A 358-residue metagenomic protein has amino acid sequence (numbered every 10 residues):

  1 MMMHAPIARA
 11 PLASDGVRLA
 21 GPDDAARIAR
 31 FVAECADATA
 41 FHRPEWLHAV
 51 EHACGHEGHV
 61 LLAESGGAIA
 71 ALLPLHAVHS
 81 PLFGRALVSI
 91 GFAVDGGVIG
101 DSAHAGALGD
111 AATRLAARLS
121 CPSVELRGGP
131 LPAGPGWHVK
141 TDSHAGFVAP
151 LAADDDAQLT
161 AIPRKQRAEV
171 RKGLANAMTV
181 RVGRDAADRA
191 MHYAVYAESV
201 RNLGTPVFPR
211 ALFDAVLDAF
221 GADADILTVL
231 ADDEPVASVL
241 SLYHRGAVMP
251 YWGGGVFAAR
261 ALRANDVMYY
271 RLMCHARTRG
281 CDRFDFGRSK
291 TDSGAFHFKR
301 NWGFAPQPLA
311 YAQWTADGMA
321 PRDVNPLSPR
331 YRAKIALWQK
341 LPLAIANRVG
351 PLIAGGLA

Functional and structural regions predicted by a protein language model:
M2-L12, A77, A133-A157, D282-A358: Active-site/acyl-donor-binding loops of N-acyltransferases
I7-A8, D15-G66, L73-F83, G128-G146 (+1 more regions): A conserved beta-strand-loop-helix scaffold within acyl/acetyltransferase catalytic domains
H56-G58, R118-C121, R279-C281: Short, high-confidence coil segments that cap the C-terminus of an alpha-helix and link into the following beta-strand
L62-G66, L72, A93, G106-L115 (+1 more regions): Aromatic (often tryptophan-rich) hydrophobic motifs at membrane interfaces
I69, F92, R118-S120, K140-S143 (+2 more regions): A short, structural micro-pattern
V78-D95: Conserved acyl-donor/pantetheine-binding loop and adjacent beta-alpha core of acyl/acetyltransferases and related
D95-D101: The substrate-binding groove and active-site-proximal loops of carbohydrate-active enzymes, especially glycoside
A103-V148: Non-catalytic accessory segments adjacent to catalytic cores
